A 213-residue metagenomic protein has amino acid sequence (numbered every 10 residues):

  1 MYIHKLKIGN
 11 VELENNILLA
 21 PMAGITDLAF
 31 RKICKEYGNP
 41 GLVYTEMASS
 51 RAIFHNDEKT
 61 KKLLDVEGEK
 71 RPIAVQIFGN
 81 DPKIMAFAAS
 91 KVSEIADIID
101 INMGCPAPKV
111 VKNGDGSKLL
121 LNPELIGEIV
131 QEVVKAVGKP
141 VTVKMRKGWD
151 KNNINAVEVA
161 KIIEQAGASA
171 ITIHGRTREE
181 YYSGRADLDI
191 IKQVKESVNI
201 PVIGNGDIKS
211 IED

Functional and structural regions predicted by a protein language model:
M1-D213: Flavin-dependent oxidoreductase catalytic cores
